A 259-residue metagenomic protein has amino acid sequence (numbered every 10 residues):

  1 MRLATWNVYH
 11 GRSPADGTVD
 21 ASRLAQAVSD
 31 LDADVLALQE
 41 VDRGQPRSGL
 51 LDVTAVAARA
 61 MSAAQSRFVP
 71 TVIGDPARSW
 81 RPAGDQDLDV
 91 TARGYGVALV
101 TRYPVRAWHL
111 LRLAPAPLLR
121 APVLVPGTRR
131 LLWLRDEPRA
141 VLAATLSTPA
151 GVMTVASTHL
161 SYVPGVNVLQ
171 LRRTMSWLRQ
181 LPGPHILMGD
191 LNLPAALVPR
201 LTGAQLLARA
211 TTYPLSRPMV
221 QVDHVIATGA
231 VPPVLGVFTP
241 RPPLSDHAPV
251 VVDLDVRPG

Functional and structural regions predicted by a protein language model:
M1-G94, V168-R172, R257-G259: N-terminal, active-site-proximal structural segment of metallo-dependent hydrolase catalytic domains
M1-P14, H109-L111, A143, V152-S161: Active-site-proximal beta-strand elements of phosphoester/diester hydrolases
N7-V8, V41, T158-L160, G189-N192 (+1 more regions): Active-site metal-binding loops of divalent metal-dependent hydrolases
H10-P14, D42-R43, L113-W133, S157-P164: Surface-exposed cleft-lining segments at the edges of enzyme active sites
S79-P82, A121-R130, L206-R209, P232-L235: Short Pro/Gly-enriched beta-strand edge/turn motifs at strand-loop
A83-D89, T128-W133, A210-P214, V237-P240: Short, P/G- and charge-enriched loop/turn segments at secondary-structure junctions
Y103-P149: Active-site catalytic loop in hydrolytic enzyme cores
V105-L110, T145-T148, V163-V168, R172 (+2 more regions): Metal-dependent phosphoester-hydrolase catalytic domains
